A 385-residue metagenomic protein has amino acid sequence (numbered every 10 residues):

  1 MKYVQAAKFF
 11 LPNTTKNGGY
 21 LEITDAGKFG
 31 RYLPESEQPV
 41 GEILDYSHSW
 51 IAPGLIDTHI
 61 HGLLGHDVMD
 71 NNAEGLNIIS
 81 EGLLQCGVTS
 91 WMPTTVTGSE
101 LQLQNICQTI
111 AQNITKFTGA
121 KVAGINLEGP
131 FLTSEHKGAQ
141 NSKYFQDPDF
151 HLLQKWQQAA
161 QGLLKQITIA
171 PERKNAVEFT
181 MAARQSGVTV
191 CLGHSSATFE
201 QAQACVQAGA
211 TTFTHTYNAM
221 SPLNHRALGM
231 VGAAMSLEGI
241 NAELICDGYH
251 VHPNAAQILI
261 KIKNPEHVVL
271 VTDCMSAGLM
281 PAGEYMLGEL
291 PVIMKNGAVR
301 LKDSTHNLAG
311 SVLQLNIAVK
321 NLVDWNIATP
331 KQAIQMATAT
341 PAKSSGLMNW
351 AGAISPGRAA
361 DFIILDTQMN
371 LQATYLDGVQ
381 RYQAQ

Functional and structural regions predicted by a protein language model:
M1-A52: Histidine-rich, glycine-flanked metal-binding segment
A7, G27, H48, H59 (+11 more regions): Divalent metal-coordination and catalytic microenvironments
W50-I51, T58, V68-A120, Y144-A159 (+1 more regions): Alpha-helical scaffold segments that flank or form the walls of functional sites
L55, G62-N71, M92-Q102, A219-M235: Active-site loop-to-helix "anion-binding N-cap" substructures in soluble metabolic enzymes
H61, N77-I106, A120-T133, A160-E172 (+4 more regions): Divalent metal-dependent hydrolysis catalytic cores, especially in the metallo-beta-lactamase
E81-M92, S134-Q161, A204-T216, A227-N241 (+2 more regions): Active-site gating loops and adjacent loop-to-helix segments of metal-dependent hydrolytic enzymes
Q154, Q158-M280: Active-site core of metal-dependent hydrolases
A233-A242, K261-T272, G278-R358, F362-I364: His/Asp/Glu-enriched, well-ordered alpha-helical/loop segment that forms or immediately abuts the divalent-metal
